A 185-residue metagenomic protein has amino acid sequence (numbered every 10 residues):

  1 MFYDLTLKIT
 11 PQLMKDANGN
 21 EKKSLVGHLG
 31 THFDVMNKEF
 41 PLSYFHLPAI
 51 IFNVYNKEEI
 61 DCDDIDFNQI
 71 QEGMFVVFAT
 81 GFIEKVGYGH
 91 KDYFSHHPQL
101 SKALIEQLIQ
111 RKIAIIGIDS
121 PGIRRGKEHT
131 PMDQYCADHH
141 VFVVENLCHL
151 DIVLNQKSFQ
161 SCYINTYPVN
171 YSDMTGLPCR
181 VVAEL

Functional and structural regions predicted by a protein language model:
M1-L185: Active-/binding-site microenvironments in catalytic and ligand-binding cores
